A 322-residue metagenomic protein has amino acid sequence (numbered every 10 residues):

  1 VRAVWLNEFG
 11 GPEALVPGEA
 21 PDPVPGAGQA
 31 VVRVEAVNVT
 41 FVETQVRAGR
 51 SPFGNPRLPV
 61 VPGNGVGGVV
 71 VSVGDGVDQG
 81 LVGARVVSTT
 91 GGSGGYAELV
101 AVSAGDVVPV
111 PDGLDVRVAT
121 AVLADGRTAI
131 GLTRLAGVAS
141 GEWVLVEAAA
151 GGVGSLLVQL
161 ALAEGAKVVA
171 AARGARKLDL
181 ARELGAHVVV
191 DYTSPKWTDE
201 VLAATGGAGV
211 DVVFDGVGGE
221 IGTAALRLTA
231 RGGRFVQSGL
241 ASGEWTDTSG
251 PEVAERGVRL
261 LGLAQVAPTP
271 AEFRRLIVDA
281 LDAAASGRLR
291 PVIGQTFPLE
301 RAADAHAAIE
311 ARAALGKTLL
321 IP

Functional and structural regions predicted by a protein language model:
V1, A271-P322: C-terminal hydrophobic helical "lid"/dimerization subdomain of Rossmann-like NAD(P)H-dependent oxidoreductases
G11-A14, A20-G67: N-terminal glycine-rich beta->alpha transition that marks the start or flank of a dinucleotide-binding site
Q45, Q79, V87-A150: NAD(P)H dinucleotide-binding glycine-rich loop of Rossmann-like/cofactor-binding domains, especially the beta1-alpha1
S51, G67-G92: A glycine-/small-residue-rich N-terminal strand-loop-strand element that serves as the cofactor-binding glycine loop
L81, T120-S194: Mid-domain Rossmann-like dinucleotide-binding core that forms the NAD(H)/NADP(H) cofactor-binding site
A148-A149, V217, L240: NAD(P)H cofactor-binding loop motif with strongest signal on the N-terminal glycine-rich segment
K196-G207: Short amphipathic alpha-helix with an adjacent loop that forms part of the alpha/beta core around
E220-R288, P322: Glycine-rich phosphate-binding loop and adjacent beta-alpha segment of Rossmann(oid) nucleotide-cofactor-binding
